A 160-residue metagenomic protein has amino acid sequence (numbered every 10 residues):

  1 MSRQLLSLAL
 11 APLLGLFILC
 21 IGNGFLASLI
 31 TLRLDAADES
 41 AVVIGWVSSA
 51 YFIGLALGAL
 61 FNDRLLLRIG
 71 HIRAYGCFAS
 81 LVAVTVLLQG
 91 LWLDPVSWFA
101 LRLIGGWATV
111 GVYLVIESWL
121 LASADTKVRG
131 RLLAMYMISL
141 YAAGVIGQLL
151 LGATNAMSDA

Functional and structural regions predicted by a protein language model:
R3-F52: Helix-loop boundary and gating motifs at the non-cytosolic
F52-A56, L60, G144-V145: Residue-level signature of mid-helix packing/kink "hotspots" within the transmembrane helices of 12-pass Major
G58-G70, N155: Helix-to-loop junctions at the C-terminal end of transmembrane segments in multipass secondary transporters
G70, L91-L93: Helix-breaking motifs and short loop linkers at transmembrane-helix boundaries and internal kinks in secondary membrane
T85-Q89, G105: MFS-fold secondary transporters
V96-I104: Paired small-residue
G111-A124: Intracellular juxtamembrane helix-capping segments at the cytosolic ends of symmetry-related transmembrane helices
